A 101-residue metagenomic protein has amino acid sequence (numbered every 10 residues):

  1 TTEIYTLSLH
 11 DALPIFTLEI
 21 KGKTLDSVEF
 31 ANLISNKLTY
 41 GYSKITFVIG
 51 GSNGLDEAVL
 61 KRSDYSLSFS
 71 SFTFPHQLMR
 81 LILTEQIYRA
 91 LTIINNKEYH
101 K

Functional and structural regions predicted by a protein language model:
T1-D11: Single conserved hydrophobic/aromatic residue that forms the stacking wall/gate of nucleotide- or nucleobase-binding
T2-E3, I20, F69, T73: Short, flexible active-site loop motifs that bind/organize anionic cofactors or intermediates
A12-T46: S-adenosyl-L-methionine/SAH cofactor-binding core of RNA-modifying enzymes
K21, G51, L78: Conserved residues at beta->alpha junctions
T46-V48, S71: Glycine-rich anion-binding loop/nest that anchors nucleotide
G50, D56: Rossmann-fold NAD(P)-binding glycine/threonine-rich loop
E57-K101: Structured adenosyl-cofactor binding patch, chiefly the S-adenosyl-L-methionine
